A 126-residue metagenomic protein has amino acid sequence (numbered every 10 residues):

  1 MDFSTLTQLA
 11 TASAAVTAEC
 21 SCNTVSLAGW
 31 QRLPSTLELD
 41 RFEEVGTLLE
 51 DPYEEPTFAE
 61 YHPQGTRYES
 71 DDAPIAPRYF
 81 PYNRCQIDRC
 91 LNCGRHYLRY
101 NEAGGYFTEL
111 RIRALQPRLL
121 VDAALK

Functional and structural regions predicted by a protein language model:
M1-R67: N-terminal domain-onset segments
R67-A73: Short Pro/Gly-enriched beta-strand edge/turn motifs at strand-loop
A73-K126: Short, compact, well-ordered microdomains
